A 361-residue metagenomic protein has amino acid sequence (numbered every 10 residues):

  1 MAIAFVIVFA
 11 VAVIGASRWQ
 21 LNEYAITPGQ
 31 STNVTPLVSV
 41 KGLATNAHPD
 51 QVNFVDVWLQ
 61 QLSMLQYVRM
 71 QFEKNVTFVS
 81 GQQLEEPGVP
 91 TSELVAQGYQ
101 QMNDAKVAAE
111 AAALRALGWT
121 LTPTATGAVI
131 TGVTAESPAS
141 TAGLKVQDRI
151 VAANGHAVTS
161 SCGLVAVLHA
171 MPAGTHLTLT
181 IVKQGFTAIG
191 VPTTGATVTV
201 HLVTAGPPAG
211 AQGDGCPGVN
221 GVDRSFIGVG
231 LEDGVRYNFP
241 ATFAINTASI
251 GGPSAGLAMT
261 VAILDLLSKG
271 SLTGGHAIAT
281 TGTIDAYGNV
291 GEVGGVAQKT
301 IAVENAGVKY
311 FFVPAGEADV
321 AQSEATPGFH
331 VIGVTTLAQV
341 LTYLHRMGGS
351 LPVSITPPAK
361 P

Functional and structural regions predicted by a protein language model:
M1-S17: Hydrophobic membrane-insertion alpha-helices, especially the h-region of bacterial N-terminal signal peptides
Y24-A47, F54-L59, F78-T134, T199-H201 (+2 more regions): PDZ/PDZ-like peptide-tail recognition elements
L114, A139, Q147-I150, L179 (+4 more regions): Terminal peptide-recognition signature
L117, V165-D223, S323-K360: PDZ-domain C-terminal substructure recognizer with occasional recognition of PDZ-binding tails
A139-C162, V182, T300, E304-V313: Conserved PDZ fold ligand-binding element
G155-H156, Q184, I284, A315-A318 (+1 more regions): Short, ordered loop/turn segments at secondary-structure junctions
P253, V261, L266-G270, G274 (+2 more regions): Glycine- and Gly-Pro-enriched alpha-helical subdomains that act as flexible, kink-prone "lid/hinge" or packing modules
V290-V313, A321-P327, V331-R346: C-terminal soluble interaction/assembly domains
